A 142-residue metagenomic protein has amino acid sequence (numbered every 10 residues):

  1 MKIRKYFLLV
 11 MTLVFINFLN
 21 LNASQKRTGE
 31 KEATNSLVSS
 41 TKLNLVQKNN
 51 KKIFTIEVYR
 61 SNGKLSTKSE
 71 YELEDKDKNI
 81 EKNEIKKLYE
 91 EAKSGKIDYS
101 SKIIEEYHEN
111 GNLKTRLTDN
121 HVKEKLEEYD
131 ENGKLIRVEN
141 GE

Functional and structural regions predicted by a protein language model:
M1-L8: Bacterial N-terminal signal peptides that target proteins for export
V10-N17: Bacterial N-terminal signal peptides
N17-E142: Glycine/tyrosine- and acidic-biased, solvent-exposed loop/turn segments at the edges of beta-strands
